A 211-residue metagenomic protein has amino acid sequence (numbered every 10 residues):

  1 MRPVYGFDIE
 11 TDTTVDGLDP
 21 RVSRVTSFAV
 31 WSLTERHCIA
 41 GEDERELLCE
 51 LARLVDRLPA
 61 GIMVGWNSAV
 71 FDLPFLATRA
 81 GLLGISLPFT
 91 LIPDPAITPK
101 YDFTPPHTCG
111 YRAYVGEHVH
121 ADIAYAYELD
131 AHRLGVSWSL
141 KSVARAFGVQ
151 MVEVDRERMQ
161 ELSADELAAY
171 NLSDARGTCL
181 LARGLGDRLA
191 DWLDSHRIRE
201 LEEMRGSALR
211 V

Functional and structural regions predicted by a protein language model:
M1-I62: Conserved RNase H-like, two-metal-ion catalytic cores of nucleic-acid enzymes
H37-L134: Conserved DEDDh/DEDDy metal-dependent 3′-5′ exonuclease domain
C49, R53-R57, P74-G81, S142-R145 (+1 more regions): A broad, structural surface signal
A60, I85, G148-V149, D187: Short aromatic/hydrophobic-glycine micro-motifs
A144-A164: A short, charged helix-loop
E157-V211: Common nucleic-acid-contacting/processivity interface regions adjacent to the catalytic cores of nucleic-acid enzymes
